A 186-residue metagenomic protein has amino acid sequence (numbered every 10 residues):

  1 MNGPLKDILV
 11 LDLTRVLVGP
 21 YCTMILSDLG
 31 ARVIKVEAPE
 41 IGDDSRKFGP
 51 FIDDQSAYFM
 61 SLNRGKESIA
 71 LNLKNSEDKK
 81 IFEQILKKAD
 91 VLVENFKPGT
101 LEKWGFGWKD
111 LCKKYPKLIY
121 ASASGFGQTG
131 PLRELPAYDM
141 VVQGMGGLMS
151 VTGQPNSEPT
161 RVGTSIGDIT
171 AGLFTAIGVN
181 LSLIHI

Functional and structural regions predicted by a protein language model:
M1-L183: N-terminal helix-loop segment corresponding to the beta1-alpha1 unit of nucleotide/adenylate-binding folds
